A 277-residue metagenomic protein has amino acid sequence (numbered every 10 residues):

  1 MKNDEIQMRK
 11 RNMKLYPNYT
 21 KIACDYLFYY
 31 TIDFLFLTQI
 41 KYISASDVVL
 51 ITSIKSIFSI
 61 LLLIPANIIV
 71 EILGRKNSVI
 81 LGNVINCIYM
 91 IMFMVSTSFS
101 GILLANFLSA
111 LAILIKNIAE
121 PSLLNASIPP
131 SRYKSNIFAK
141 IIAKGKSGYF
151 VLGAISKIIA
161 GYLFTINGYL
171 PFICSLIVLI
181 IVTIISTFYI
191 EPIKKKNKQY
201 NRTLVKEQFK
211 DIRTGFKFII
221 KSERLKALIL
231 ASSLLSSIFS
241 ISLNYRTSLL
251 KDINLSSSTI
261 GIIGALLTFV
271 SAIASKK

Functional and structural regions predicted by a protein language model:
K2-R11, I190-L228: Juxtamembrane intracellular "pre-TM" segments in multi-pass secondary transporters
D4-L61, S222-A265: Helix-loop boundary and gating motifs at the non-cytosolic
Q39-I40, F150-S175, K251-N254: Transmembrane alpha-helix termini and helix-breaking/packing motifs in multi-pass membrane transporters
S56-I64, F150-A154, I158, T268-A272 (+1 more regions): Residue-level signature of mid-helix packing/kink "hotspots" within the transmembrane helices of 12-pass Major
V84-L103: C-terminal ends and interior cores of transmembrane alpha-helices in multi-pass membrane transporters/permeases
F107-F150: Cytoplasmic helix-loop-helix junction between adjacent transmembrane helices in 12-TM secondary transporters
G168, F172-V178, V182-T203: Helix-loop junctions on the cytosolic side of multi-pass membrane transporters, especially the intracellular loop
